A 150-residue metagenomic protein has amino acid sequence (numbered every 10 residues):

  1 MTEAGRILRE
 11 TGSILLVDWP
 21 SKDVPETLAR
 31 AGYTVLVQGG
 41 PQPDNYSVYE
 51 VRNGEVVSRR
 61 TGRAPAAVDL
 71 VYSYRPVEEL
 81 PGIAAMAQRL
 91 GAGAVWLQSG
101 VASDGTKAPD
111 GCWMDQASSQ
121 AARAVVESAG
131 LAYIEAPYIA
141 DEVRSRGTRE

Functional and structural regions predicted by a protein language model:
I7-A29, V37-G39: Glycine-rich adenosine-cofactor-binding loop
L16, D69-S73, L97: Redox-cofactor binding/interface segments in oxidoreductases and associated redox assembly factors
W19-K22, R75-E79, V101: Short beta->alpha connector loops
Y33, L90-V95, S128-L131: A short helix->loop->beta-strand "cap" motif at the edges of active sites that frequently abuts
T34-Y46: A short beta-strand-loop structural module common to alpha/beta enzyme folds
S47-A67, Y72-A84: Glycine-rich, highly charged phosphate/nucleotide-binding loops
L80-G100: Rossmann-fold NAD(P) dinucleotide-binding segment
V101-E142, R149: Rossmann-fold NAD(P)-binding glycine/threonine-rich loop
